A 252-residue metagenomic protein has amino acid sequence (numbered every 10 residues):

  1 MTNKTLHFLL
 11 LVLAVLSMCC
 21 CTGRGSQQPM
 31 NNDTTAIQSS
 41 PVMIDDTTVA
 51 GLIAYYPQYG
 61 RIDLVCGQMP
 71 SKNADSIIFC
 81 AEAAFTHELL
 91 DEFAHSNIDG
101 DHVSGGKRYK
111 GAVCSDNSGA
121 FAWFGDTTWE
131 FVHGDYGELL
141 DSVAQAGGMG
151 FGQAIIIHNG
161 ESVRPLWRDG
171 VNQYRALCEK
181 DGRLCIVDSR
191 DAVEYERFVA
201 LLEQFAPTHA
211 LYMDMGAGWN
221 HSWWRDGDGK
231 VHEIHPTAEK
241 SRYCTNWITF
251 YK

Functional and structural regions predicted by a protein language model:
M1-L9: Bacterial N-terminal signal peptides that target proteins for export
S17-C20: C-terminal motif of bacterial Sec signal peptides marking the signal peptidase cleavage site
T22-V113, V187-D188: Zymogen propeptides
L90-E161: Active-site-adjacent helix-turn-beta-strand microarchitecture at beta-sheet edges that either contains or buttresses
F93-G111, R168, E179, R183-A192 (+3 more regions): Conserved, well-ordered active-site substructure
N117-S118, V171-A176, C244-T245: Short glycine-rich loop/turn motifs
G148-V187: Flexible, glycine-rich surface segments
